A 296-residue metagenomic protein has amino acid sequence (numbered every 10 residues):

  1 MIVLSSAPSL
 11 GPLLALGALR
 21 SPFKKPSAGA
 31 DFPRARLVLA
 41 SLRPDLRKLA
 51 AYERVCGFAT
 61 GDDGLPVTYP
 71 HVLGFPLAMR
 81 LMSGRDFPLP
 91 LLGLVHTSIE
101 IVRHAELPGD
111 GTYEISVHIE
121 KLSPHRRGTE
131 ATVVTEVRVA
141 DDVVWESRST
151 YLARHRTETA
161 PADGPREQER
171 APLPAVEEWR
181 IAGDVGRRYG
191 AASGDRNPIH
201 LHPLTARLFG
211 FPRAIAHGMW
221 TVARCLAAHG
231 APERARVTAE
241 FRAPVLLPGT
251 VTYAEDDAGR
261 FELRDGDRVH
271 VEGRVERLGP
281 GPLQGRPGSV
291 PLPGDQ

Functional and structural regions predicted by a protein language model:
M1-D31, P76-M79, T97-I181, P244-L247 (+1 more regions): HotDog/MaoC-like acyl-thioester-processing domains
M1-S98, E158-A231: Hot-dog-fold acyl-thioester-processing enzymes
L204-E272: Catalytic-pocket segment enriched in acidic/His residues
